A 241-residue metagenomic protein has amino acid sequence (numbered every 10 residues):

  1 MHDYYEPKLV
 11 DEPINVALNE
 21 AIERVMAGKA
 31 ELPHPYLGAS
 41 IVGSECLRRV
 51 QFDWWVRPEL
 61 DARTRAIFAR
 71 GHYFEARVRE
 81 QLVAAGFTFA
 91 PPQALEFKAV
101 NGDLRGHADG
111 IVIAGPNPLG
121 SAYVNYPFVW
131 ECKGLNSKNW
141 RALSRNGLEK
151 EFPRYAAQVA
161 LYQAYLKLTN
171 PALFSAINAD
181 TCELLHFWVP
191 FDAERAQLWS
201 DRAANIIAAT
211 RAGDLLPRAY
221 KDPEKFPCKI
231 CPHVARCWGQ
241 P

Functional and structural regions predicted by a protein language model:
M1-V129, N136-K138: Metal-dependent nuclease catalytic cores that hydrolyze phosphodiester bonds in DNA/RNA, characterized by
Y5, A142-A156, L161-P241: Metal-dependent nuclease catalytic regions and adjoining charged, substrate-binding loops involved in nucleic-acid end
A90, V129-E131, P171-A176: A structural signal for short, well-ordered beta-strand segments and their strand-loop junctions that often border
K133-N136, N178: Short, small-residue-rich loop/turn micro-motifs
